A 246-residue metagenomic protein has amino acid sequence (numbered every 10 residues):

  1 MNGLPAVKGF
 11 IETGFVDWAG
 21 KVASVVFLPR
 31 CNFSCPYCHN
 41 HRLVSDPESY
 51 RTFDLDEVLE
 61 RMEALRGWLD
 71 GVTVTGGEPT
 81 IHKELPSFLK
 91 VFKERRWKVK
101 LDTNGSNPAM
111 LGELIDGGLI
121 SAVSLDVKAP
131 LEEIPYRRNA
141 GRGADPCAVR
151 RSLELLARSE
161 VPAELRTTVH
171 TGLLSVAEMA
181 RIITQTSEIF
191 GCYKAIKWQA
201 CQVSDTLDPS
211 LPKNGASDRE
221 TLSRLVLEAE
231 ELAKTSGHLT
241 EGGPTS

Functional and structural regions predicted by a protein language model:
M1-V16, G20, L173-S246: Auxiliary Fe-S-binding modules of radical SAM enzymes
P5-I11, R30, L43-V44, E57: SEC14/CRAL-TRIO lipid-binding/transfer domains and related phosphoinositide-recognition modules that form deep
W18-F53: Canonical Radical SAM [4Fe-4S] cluster-binding loop centered on the CxxxCxxC motif and its immediate flanking residues
F27, T75-G76: A secondary-structure boundary/capping signal
H41-V72: Conserved alpha-helical substructure of the radical SAM core
R42-S49, Y136-G143, S210-A216: Short glycine-enriched, charge-decorated loop/helix-capping segments at active-site entrances that position
D54-V58, M110, L225: Hydrophobic alpha-helical segments typical of transmembrane helices and their membrane-interface/capping positions
L59-G71, T80-L207: Conserved AdoMet/S-adenosylmethionine-binding subsite of the radical SAM
